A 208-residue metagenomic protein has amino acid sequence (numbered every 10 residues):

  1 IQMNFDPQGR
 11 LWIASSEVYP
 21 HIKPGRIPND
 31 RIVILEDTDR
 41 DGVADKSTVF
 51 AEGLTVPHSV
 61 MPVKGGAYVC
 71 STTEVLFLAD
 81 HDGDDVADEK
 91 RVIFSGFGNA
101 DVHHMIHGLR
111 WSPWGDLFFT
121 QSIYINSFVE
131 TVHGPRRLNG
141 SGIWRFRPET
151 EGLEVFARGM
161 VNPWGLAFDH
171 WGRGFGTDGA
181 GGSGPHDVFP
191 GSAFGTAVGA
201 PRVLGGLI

Functional and structural regions predicted by a protein language model:
I1-I208: Beta-propeller blade termini and top-face loops
